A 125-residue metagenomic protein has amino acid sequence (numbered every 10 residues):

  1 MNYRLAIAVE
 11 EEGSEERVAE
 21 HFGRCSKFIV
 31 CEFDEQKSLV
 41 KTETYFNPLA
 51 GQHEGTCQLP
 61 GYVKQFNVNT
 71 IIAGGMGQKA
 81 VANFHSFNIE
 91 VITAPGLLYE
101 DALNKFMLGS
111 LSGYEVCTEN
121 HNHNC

Functional and structural regions predicted by a protein language model:
M1-E54, Q58, S86, A94-C125: Non-catalytic interface/targeting segments
P60-A94: Mid-chain, well-packed structural core segment of small domains
